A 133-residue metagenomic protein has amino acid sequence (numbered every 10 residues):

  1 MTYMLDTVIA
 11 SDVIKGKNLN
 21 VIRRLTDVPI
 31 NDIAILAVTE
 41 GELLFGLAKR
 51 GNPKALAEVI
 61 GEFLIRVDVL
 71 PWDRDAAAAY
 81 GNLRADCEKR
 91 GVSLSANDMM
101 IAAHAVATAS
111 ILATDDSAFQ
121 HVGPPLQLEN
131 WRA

Functional and structural regions predicted by a protein language model:
M1, A102, V106-A133: Acidic, PIN/NYN-like endoribonuclease modules and their adjacent C-terminal/linker elements
M1-I35, F45-L64, A133: Short, well-structured N-terminal submotif of metal-dependent ribonuclease cores
D6-T7, T39, D115: A secondary-structure boundary/capping signal
A10, E40-L43, A77, F119: A generic structural signal for short hydrophobic patches within well-formed alpha-helices
A48, N52, D68-V69, I111 (+1 more regions): Amphipathic alpha-helical interaction elements
D68-A113: Active-site neighborhoods of divalent-metal-dependent phosphate/nucleic-acid chemistry enzymes
